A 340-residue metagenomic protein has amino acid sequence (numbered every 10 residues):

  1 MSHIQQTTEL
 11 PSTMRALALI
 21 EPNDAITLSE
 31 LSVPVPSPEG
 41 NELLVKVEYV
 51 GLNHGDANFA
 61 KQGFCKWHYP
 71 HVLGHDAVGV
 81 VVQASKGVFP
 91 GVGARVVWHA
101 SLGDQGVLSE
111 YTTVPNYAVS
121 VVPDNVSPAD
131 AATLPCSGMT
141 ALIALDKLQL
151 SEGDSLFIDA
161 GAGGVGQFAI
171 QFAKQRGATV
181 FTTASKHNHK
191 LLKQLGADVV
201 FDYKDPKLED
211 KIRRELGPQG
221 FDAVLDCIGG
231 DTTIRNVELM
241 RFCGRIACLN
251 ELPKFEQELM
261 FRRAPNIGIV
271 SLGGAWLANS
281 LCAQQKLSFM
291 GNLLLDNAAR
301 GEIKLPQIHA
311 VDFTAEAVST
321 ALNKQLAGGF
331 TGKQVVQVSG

Functional and structural regions predicted by a protein language model:
S2-S12, A299-H309, S319-G340: C-terminal capping/lid region of NAD(P)-dependent oxidoreductase domains
P34-G51, K61-G103: Glycine-rich beta-strand-centered segment in the early N-terminal region that forms part of a ligand/cofactor-binding
E42, D76, A94-R95, Y111 (+4 more regions): Residue-level marker of beta-strand positions
G91, A132-D205: Mid-domain Rossmann-like dinucleotide-binding core that forms the NAD(H)/NADP(H) cofactor-binding site
W98-A160: NAD(P)H dinucleotide-binding glycine-rich loop of Rossmann-like/cofactor-binding domains, especially the beta1-alpha1
S109, G153, A197, G220-F221: Local beta-strand N-terminus motif with an aromatic residue
V200-V270: Glycine-rich cofactor phosphate-binding loops and adjacent beta1-alpha1 units of small-molecule cofactor enzyme domains
D210, L259-A310: C-terminal substrate-binding/catalytic core of Rossmann-like NAD(P)-dependent dehydrogenases/reductases
